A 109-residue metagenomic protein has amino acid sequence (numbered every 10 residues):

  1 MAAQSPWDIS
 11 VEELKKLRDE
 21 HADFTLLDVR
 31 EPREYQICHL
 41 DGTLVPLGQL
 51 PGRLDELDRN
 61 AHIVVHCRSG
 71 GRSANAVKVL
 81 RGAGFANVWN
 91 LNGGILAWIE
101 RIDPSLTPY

Functional and structural regions predicted by a protein language model:
M1-T25, V29-H62, G71-Y109: Rhodanese-like catalytic fold shared by cysteine-dependent sulfurtransferases and DSP/PTP-type phosphatases
H66: Short, surface-exposed ligand- or partner-binding patches at beta-edge/loop junctions that are enriched in aromatics
